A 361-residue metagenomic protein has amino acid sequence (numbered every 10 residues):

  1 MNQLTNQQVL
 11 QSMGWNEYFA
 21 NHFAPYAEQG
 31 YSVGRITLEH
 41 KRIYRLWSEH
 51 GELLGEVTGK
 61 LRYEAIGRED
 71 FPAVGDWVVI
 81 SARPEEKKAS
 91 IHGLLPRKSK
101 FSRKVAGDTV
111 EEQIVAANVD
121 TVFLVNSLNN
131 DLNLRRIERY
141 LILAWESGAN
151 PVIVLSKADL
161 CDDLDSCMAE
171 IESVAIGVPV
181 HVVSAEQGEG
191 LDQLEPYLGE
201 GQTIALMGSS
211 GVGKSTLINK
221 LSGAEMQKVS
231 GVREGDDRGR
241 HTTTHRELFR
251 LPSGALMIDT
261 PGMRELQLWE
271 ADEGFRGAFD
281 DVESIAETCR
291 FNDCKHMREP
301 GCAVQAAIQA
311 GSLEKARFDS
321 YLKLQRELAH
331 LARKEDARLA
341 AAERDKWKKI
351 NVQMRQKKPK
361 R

Functional and structural regions predicted by a protein language model:
M1-L134: N-terminal accessory targeting/assembly segments
N2-L4, I66-W77, A82-E85, P96 (+4 more regions): Helix-rich effector regions associated with P-loop NTPase G domains
D120, Q202, E314: Conserved acidic residues
L124, I153-L155: Structural beta-sheet core signal
R135-E146: Histidine-anchored nucleotide/phosphate-binding helix
N150, K157-V212: Canonical P-loop GTPase G-domain recognition
K214-S230: A conserved segment at the C-terminal end of the G1
